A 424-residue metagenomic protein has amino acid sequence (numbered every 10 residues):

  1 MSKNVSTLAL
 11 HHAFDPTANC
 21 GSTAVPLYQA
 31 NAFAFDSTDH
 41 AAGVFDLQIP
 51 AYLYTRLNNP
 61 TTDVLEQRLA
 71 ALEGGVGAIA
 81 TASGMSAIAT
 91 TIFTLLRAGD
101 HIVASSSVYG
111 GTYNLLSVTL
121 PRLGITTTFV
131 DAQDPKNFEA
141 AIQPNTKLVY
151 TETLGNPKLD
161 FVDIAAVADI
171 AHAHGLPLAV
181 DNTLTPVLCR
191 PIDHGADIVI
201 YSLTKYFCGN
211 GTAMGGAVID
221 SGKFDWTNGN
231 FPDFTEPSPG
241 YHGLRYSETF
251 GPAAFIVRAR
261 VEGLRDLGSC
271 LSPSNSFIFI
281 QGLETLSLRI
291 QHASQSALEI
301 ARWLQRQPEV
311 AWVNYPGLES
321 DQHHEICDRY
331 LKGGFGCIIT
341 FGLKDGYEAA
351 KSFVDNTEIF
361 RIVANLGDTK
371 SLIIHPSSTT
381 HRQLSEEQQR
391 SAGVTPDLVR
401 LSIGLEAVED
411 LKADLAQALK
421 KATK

Functional and structural regions predicted by a protein language model:
S2-N59, Q67-R68: N-terminal "arm"/small-domain region of PLP-dependent enzymes with the aminotransferase-like
A9-A18, A78-R306: Conserved PLP-enzyme active-site core in the AAT-like
S37-S86, G111-T119: Conserved N-terminal alpha-helix of the aminotransferase class I/II PLP-enzyme fold
I49, D100, L283, G334-I338 (+1 more regions): Short, solvent-exposed beta-strand edge segments and adjacent coil->beta transition regions
V76, S117, T126, P144 (+3 more regions): PLP-dependent enzyme catalytic core of the Aspartate aminotransferase-like
V149, G216-V218, V313, I339 (+1 more regions): Well-ordered beta-strand positions enriched in small/hydrophobic/aromatic, beta-favoring residues
I219, T340-G342, S402-G404: Short hydrophobic/aromatic beta-strand micro-patches that form the beta-sheet surface supporting nucleotide- or nucleic
L267-C270, N275-S276, T285, I290-H292 (+2 more regions): Conserved small-domain helix->loop->beta segment predominantly found in fold-type I
